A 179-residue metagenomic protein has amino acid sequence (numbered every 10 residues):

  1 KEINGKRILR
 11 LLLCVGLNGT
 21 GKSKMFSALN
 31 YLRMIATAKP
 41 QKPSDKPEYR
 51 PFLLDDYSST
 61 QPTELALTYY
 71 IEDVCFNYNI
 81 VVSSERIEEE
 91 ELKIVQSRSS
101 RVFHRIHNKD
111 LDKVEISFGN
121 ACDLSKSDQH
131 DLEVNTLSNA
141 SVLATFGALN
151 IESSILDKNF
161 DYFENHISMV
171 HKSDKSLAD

Functional and structural regions predicted by a protein language model:
K1-Y31: Pre-Walker A-like glycine/lysine-rich segment at the N-terminus of P-loop NTPase domains
N4-R7, D73-V74, D110-D112: Short, solvent-exposed loop/turn segments that connect beta-strands within catalytic domains and beta-strand-rich
L32-S44: Post-Walker A helix-loop "phosphate-sensing" segment adjacent to the P-loop in P-loop NTPases
P43-T60: AAA+/P-loop NTPase substrate/partner-engagement loops
S58-I80: Conserved amphipathic alpha-helical "coupling/scaffold" segments that transmit conformational changes between domains
N77-D179: Electropositive, glycine-dotted interaction segments that contact anionic polymers or phosphate-rich ligands
